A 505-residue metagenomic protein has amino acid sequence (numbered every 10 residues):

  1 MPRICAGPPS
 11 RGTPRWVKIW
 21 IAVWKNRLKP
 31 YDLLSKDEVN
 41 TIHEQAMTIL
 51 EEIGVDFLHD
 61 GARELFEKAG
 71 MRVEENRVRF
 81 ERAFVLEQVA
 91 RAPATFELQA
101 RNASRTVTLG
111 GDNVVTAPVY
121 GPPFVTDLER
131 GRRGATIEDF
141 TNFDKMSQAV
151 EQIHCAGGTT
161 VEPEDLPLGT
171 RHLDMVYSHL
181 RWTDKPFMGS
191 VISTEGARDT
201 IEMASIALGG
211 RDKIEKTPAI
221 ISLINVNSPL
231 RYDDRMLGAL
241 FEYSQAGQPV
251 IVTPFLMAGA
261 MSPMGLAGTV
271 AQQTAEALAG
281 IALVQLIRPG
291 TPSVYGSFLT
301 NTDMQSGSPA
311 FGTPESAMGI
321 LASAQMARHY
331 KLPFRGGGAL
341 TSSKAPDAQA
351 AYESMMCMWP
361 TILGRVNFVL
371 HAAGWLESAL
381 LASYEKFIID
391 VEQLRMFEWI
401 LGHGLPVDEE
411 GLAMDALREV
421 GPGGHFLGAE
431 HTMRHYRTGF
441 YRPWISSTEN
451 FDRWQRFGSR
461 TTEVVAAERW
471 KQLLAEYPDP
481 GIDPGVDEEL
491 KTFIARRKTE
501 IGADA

Functional and structural regions predicted by a protein language model:
P2-W16: Histidine-centered active-site loop/cap adjacent to the catalytic His in serine esterases/O-acetyl transfer systems
R11, D37, T41, F57 (+15 more regions): Conserved active-site and cofactor/substrate-binding residues in soluble primary-metabolism enzymes
R11-G12, K18-D127, R469: N-terminal leader/transition segments
I19, L33-Q45, I53, L58-L65 (+2 more regions): Catalytic-core signal marking the mid-to-C-terminal active-site face
I21-N26, E67-G70, A219, M257 (+6 more regions): Short acidic (Asp/Glu) and glycine-rich catalytic loops that position anionic groups and cofactors
I42-Q45, I49-D56, A69, Q88-T95 (+14 more regions): Change "in soluble alpha/beta enzymes" to "in soluble alpha/beta proteins
R79-P254, A258-P263, A267: Catalytic alpha/beta active-site cores
L223-Q393: Glycine-rich anion/phosphate-binding loop at the beta-strand->alpha-helix junction
